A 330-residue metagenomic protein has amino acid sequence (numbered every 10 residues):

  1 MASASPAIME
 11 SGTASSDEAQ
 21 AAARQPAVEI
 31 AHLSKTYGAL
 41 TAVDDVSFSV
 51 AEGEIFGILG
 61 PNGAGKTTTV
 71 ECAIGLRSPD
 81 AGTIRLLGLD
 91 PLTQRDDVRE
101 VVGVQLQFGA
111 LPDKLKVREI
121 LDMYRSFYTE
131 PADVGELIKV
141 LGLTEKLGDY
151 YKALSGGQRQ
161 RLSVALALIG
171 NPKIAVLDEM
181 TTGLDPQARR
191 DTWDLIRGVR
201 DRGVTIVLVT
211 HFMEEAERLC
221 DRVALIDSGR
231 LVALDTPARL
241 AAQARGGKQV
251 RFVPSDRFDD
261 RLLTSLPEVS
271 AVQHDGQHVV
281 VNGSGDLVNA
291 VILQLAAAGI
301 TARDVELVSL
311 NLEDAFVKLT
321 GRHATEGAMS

Functional and structural regions predicted by a protein language model:
M1-S34, R322-S330: ABC-family P-loop ATPase nucleotide-binding domain
Q25-I30, K35-S228, A233: ABC transporter nucleotide-binding domains
A42, G103, R125, T129 (+5 more regions): A generic structural signal for secondary-structure junctions that act as hinges or helix/strand caps at the edges
K114, E136, D304, E326-A328: Short, hydrophobic secondary-structure boundary micro-motifs
D194-N282: ABC transporter nucleotide-binding domain
G246-R322, S330: Short, charged/small-residue-rich alpha-helical element at the C-terminal edge of ABC transporter nucleotide-binding
